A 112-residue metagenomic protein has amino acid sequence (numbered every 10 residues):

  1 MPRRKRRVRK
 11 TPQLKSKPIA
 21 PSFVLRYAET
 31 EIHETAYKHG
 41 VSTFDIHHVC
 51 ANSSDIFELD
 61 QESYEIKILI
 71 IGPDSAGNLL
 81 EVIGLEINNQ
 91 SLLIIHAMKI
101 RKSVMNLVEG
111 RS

Functional and structural regions predicted by a protein language model:
M1-S112: Ribonuclease/tRNase effector modules and their secretory precursors
